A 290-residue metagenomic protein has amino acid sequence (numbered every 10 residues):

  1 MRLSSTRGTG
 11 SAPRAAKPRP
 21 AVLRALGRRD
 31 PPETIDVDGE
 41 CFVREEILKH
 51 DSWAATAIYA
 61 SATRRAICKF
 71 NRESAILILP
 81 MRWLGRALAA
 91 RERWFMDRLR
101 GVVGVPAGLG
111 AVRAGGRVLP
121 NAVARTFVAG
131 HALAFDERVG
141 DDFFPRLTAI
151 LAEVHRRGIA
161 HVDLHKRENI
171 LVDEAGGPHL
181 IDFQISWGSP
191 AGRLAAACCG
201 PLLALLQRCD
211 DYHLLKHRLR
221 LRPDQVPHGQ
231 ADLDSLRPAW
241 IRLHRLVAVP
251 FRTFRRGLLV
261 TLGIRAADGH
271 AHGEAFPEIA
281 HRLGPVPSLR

Functional and structural regions predicted by a protein language model:
R2-I47: Juxta-kinase regulatory segment immediately upstream of eukaryotic protein kinase catalytic domains
V43-I47, S52-A90: ATP-binding glycine-rich loop module of kinase domains
I58-T63, T126-F127, D173: Active-site beta-strand termini and strand-to-loop segments that position acidic
G85-L88, D97-R100, G104-R146: Conserved structural core of kinase catalytic domains
A122, V128-A149, E153-R156, G192 (+1 more regions): ATP-dependent phospho-/nucleotidyl transfer catalytic cores
R156-V172: Catalytic-loop of the protein kinase fold
D173-L289: C-lobe/activation-segment region of protein kinase-like
